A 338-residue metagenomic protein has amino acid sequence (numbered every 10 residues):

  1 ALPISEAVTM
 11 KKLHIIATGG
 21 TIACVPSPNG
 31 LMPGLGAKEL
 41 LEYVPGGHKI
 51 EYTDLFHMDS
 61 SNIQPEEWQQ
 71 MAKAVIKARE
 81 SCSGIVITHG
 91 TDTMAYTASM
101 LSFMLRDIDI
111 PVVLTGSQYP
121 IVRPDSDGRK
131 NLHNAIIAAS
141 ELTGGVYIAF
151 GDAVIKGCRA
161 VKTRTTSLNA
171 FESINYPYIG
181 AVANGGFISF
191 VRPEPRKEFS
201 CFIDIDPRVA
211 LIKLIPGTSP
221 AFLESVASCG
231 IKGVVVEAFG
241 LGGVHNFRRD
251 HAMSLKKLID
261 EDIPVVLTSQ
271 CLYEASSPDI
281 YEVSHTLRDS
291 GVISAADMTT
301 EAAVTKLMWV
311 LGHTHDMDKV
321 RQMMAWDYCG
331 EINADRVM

Functional and structural regions predicted by a protein language model:
A1-I4: Short, small-residue-biased leader/transition segments that mark boundaries at the very start of proteins
V8-K77, M253, K257, Y273: ATP/NTP phosphate-donor binding region
K11, I16-G20, G36-V44, K156-L241 (+2 more regions): Accessory alpha-helical/coil subdomains and C-terminal extensions that flank or cap enzyme catalytic cores
V25-N29, A98-S99, P124-D127, G157-K162 (+1 more regions): Short acidic, glycine/serine/threonine-rich loops at helix termini
R79-G84, C229-G233: Short acidic/histidine-rich motifs immediately flanking catalytic phosphotransfer sites in two-component signaling
T88-I110, N246-S254, V283: Short Gly/Thr/Asp-enriched flexible loops that form oxyanion-binding sites at enzyme active sites
L114-A183: Internal gly/pro-rich beta-alpha loop/helix module that stabilizes soluble enzyme cofactors or their anionic handles
L241-M338: C-terminal non-catalytic interaction/assembly regions of soluble proteins
